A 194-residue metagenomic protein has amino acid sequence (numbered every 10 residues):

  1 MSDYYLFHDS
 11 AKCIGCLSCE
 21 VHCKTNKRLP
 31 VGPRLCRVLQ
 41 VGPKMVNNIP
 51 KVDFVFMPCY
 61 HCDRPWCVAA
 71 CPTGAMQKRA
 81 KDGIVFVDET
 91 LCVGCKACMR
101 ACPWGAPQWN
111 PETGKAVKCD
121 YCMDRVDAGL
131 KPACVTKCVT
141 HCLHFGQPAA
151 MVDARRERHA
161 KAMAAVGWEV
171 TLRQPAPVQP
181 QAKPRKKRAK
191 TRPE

Functional and structural regions predicted by a protein language model:
M1-L17, K24-P43: N-terminal cysteine/histidine-rich coordination modules
D3-Y5, F54-F56, D82: Short, solvent-exposed beta-strand edge segments and adjacent coil->beta transition regions
A11-I14, S18, W66, V93 (+1 more regions): A generic structural signal for alpha-helix starts
C16, H22, A70, G146: Residues that scaffold the ATP/ADP-binding catalytic core of kinase and kinase-like folds
H22-K24, K137: Outer-envelope exported proteins of Gram-negative bacteria
R34-C36, Q40-H61, V68, T90-L91 (+1 more regions): Flanking helices and flexible, charged tails adjoining ferredoxin-like Fe-S electron-transfer domains in multi-subunit
H61-R79, G83-I84: Ordered, amphipathic secondary-structure segments that act as subunit-interaction surfaces in large macromolecular
F86-D88: Long, amphipathic alpha-helical coiled-coil/dimerization segments that form elongated scaffolds
